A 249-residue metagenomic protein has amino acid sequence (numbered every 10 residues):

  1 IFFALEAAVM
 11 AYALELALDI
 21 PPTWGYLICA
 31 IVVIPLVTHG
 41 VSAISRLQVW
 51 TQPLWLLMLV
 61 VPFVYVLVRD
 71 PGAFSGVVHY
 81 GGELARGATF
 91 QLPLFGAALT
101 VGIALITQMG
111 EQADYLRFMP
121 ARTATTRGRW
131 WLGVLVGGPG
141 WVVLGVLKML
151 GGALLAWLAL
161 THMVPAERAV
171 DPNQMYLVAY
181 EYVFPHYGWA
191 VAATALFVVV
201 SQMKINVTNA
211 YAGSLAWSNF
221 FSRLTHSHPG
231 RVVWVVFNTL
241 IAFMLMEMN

Functional and structural regions predicted by a protein language model:
I1, R86-L99, V183-S201, F237-L240: Select transmembrane alpha-helical segments in multipass membrane proteins
I1-D19, Q202-N219: Hydrophobic transmembrane alpha-helices that form the core helical bundles of multi-pass secondary transporters
F2-E6, L54-V66, V101-Q108, W131-L160 (+1 more regions): Selective recognition of specific alpha-helical transmembrane segments in multi-pass small-molecule
Y12, L16, I20, L56-E83 (+3 more regions): Hydrophobic alpha-helical segments and their helix-loop junctions in multi-pass secondary transporters
W24-C29, V33-R69: Membrane-interface loop-to-helix entry segments
H39-V49, G110-V146, H162-V178, S214-P229: Hydrophobic, small-residue-rich membrane helices and short re-entrant helix-turn-helix hairpins that build
L147, G151-N206, R223, M246-E247: TM-loop-TM module centered on a large, flexible mid-protein loop between adjacent transmembrane helices in multi-pass
M203, N219-N249: Loop-to-transmembrane helix boundary motifs in multi-pass membrane proteins
